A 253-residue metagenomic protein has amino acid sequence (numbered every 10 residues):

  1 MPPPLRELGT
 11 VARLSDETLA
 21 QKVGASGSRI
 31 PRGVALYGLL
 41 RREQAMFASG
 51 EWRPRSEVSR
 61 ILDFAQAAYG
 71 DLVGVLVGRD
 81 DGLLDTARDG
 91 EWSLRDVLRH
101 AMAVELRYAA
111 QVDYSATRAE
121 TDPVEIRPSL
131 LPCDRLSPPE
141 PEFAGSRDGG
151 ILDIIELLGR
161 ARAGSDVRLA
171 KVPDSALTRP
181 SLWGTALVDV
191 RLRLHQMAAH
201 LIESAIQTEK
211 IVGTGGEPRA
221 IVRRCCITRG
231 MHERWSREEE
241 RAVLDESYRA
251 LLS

Functional and structural regions predicted by a protein language model:
M1-L8, Q44, R147-D153: Ampiphathic alpha-helical segments that act as solvent-exposed interaction surfaces
M1-P2, R13, A20-D63, V73 (+2 more regions): Short, contiguous alpha-helical
L8-A12, D16, D166: Long, intrinsically disordered, low-complexity regions enriched in Pro/Ser/Thr
E17-T18, V167-T178: Substrate-binding/catalytic groove segments of enzymes that remodel or degrade extracellular structural polymers
A65, Y69-L72, L76, E105 (+2 more regions): Hydrophobic alpha-helical core bundles mediating ligand binding, dimerization, or RNAP-core interactions
V77-D80, A170-P173, V212: A structural signal for long alpha-helical coiled-coils and helix-turn connectors that form the cytosolic signaling
E142-A161: A short, structured beta-strand-centered segment in the mid-to-C-terminal lobe of catalytic cores from group-transfer
